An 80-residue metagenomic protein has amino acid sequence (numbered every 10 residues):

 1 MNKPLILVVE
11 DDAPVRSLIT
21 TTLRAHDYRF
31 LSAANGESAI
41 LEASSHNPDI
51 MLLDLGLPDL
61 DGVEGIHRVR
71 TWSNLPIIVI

Functional and structural regions predicted by a protein language model:
E10: Conserved acidic carboxylate
R16, P58: The feature encodes the CheY-like receiver
S17-A25: Charged docking surfaces used in two-component/phosphorelay signaling
D27-A34, E42: Short hydrophobic/Thr-rich beta-strand motif most characteristic of the beta2 strand and flanking loop of CheY-like
N35-S38, D61-E64: Acidic catalytic/metal-coordinating carboxylates
S44-H46, R68-L75: Conserved phosphotransfer cores of two-component systems
H46-L52, L57: Active-site beta3 strand of CheY-like receiver
